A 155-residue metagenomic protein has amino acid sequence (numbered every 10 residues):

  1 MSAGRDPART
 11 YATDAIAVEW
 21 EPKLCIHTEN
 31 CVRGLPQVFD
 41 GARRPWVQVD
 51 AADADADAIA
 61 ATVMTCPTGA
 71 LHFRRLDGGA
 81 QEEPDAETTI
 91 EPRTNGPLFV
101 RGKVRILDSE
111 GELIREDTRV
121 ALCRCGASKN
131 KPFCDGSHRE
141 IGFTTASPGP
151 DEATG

Functional and structural regions predicted by a protein language model:
M1-A3: Actinobacteria-biased recognition of intrinsically disordered, low-complexity terminal regions
R5, A51-L76, T89-R105, T154-G155: Short Fe-S-cluster ligation motifs
R5-I26, F39-A61, G79-Q81, G111-L122: Ferredoxin-like iron-sulfur electron-transfer modules
A17-L35, D53-G69, E91-R93, C123-P132: Cysteine-centered iron-sulfur cluster-binding motifs in ferredoxin-type domains/subunits of redox enzymes
E29-Q37, G41, F99-E112: A short, structured beta-strand/loop element
G34-R44, F73-L76, P132, S137-A146: Iron-sulfur (Fe-S) cluster-binding segments and ferredoxin-like electron-carrier domains, especially [2Fe-2S]
T94-N95, R101-G155: Long, contiguous alpha-helical scaffold regions
